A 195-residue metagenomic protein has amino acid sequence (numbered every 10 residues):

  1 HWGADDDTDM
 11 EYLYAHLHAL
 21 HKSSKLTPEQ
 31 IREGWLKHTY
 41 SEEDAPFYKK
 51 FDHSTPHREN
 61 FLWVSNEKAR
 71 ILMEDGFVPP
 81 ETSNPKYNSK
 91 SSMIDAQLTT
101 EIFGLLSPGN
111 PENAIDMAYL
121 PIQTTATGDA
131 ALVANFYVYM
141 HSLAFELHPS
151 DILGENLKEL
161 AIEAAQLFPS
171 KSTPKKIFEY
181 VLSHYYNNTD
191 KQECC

Functional and structural regions predicted by a protein language model:
W2-D6, M10, A15-Q123, T127: Active-site cavity-forming subdomains of large catalytic enzyme subunits
L26, Q30, N113, L132 (+1 more regions): Alpha-helix N-cap and coil->helix boundary residues
S65-M93, T100-N110, Y119-T124, V138-C195: Accessory "access/gating" subregions that flank catalytic or transport cores
D129-A130, E146: Short alpha-helix boundary/capping motifs
A130-N135, Y139: Hydrophobic, membrane-interfacing alpha helices
